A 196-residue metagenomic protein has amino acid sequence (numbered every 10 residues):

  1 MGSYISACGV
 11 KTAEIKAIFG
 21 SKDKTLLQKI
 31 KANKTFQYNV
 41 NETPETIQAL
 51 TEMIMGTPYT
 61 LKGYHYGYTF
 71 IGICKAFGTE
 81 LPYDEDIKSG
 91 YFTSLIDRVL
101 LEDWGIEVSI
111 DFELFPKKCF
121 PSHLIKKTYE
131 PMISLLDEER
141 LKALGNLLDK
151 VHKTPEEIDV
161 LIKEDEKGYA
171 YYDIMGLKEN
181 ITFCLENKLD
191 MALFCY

Functional and structural regions predicted by a protein language model:
M1-N187, C195-Y196: Acidic (Asp/Glu-rich) sequence patches and key acidic residues that form negatively charged surfaces used
